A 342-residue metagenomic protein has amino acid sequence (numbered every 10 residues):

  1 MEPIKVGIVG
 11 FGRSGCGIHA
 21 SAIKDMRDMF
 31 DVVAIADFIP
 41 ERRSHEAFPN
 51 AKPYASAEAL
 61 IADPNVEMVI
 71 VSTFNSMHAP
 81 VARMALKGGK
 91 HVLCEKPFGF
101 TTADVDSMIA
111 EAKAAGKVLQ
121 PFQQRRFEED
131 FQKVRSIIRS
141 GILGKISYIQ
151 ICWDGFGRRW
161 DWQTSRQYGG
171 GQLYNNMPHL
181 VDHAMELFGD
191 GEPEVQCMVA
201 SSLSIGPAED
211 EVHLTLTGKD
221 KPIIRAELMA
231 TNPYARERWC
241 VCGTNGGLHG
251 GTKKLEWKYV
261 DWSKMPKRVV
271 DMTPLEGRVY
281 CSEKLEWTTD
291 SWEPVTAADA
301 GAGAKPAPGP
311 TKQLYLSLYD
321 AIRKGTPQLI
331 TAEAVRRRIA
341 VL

Functional and structural regions predicted by a protein language model:
M1-F48: N-terminal Rossmann-like dinucleotide-binding module
F38, A51-E111, P310-T311: Beta-loop-alpha module in the N-terminal Rossmann-like domain of NAD(P)-dependent dehydrogenases, especially those
V71, C94, L119-P121, Q150 (+1 more regions): Hydrophobic residues in well-ordered beta-strands that form the structural core
S107-Q124, K145-I149: Rossmann-fold dehydrogenase core element
R125-G206: Predominantly a Rossmann-like dinucleotide-binding segment in NAD(P)-dependent oxidoreductases
L214-K221, V241-G243: Active-site beta-strand termini and strand-to-loop segments that position acidic
N245-L329: C-terminal glycine/acidic-rich active-site capping loop/insertion
